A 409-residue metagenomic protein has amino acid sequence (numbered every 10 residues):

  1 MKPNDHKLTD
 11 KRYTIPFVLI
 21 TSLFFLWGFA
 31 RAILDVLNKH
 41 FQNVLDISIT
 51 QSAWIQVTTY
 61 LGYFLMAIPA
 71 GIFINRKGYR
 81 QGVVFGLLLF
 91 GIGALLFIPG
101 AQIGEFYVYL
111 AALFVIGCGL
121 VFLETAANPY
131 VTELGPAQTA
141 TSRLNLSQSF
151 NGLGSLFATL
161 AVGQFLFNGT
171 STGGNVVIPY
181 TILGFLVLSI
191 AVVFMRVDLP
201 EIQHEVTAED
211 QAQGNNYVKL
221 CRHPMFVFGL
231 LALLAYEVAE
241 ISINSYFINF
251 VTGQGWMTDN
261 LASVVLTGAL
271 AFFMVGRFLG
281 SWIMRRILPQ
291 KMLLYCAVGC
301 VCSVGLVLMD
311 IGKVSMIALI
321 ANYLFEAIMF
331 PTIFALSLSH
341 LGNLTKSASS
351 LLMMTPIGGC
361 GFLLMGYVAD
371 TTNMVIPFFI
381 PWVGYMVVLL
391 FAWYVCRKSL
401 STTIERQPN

Functional and structural regions predicted by a protein language model:
I15-L45, A127-N128, I243-I248: Extracytoplasmic
L34-D35, T159, V218-T267: Extracytoplasmic gate region of multi-pass secondary transporters
W54-I72, T267-L279: Central cavity-lining transmembrane alpha-helices of secondary-active solute carriers, predominantly the Major
M66-Y79, G276-L288, A369: Helix-to-loop junctions at the C-terminal end of transmembrane segments in multipass secondary transporters
L88-I103, V298-I311: C-terminal ends and interior cores of transmembrane alpha-helices in multi-pass membrane transporters/permeases
E105-L123, V314-M329: Hydrophobic core of transmembrane alpha-helices in multi-pass small-molecule transporters, especially MFS/SLC-type
F122-P136, A327-G342, A348: Intracellular juxtamembrane helix-capping segments at the cytosolic ends of symmetry-related transmembrane helices
A137-Q138, R143-D198: Helix-loop-helix hairpin linking two adjacent transmembrane segments in secondary transporters
